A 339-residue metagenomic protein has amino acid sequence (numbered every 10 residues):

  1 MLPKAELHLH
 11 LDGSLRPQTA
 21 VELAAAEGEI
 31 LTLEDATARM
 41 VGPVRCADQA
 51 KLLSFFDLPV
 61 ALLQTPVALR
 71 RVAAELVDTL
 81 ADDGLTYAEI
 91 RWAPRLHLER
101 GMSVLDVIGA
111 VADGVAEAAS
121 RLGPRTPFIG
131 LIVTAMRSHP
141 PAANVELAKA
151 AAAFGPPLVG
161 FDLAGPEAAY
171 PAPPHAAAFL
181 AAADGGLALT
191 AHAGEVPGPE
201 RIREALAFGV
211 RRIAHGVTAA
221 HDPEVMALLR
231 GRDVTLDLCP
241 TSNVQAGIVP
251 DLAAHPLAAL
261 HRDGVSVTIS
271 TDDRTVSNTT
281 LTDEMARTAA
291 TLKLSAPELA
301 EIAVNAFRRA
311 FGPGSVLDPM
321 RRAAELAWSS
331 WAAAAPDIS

Functional and structural regions predicted by a protein language model:
M1-L187, P197-E200, A207, R211-R212 (+1 more regions): Metal-cofactor-binding active-site regions of metalloenzymes
L189-A191: Conserved hydrophobic beta-strand within the GNAT/NAT acetyltransferase core sheet that lines the active-site cleft
A193-E195: A short glycine-rich beta-strand->turn/loop micro-motif centered on a GG-aromatic cluster
